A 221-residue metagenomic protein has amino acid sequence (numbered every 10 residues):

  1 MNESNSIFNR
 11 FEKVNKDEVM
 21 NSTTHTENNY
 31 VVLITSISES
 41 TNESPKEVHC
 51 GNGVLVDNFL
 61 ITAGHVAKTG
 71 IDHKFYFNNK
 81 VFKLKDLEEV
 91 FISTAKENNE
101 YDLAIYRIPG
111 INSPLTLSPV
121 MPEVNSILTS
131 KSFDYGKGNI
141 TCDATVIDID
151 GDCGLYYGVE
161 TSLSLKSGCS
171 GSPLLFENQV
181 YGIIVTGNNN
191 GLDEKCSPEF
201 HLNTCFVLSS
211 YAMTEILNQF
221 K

Functional and structural regions predicted by a protein language model:
M1-T24, K221: N-terminal targeting leaders that route proteins to membranes or the secretory/organellar pathways
N9-E18, D57-L60, I111-L115: Charged, amphipathic alpha-helical segments
K13, H49, E89-F91, V180: Residue-level detector of beta-propeller blades
T26-K80, E177, T186-N189: Catalytic histidine site
E27-S44, P109-P114, K137-F220: Active-site region of chymotrypsin-like
H49, D102, S170: Beta-rich catalytic cores
N58-T62, D102-P109, G158-T161: A generic structural motif
K68-K80, L84-D152, L175-E177: Serine endopeptidase catalytic core focused on the charge-relay Asp
